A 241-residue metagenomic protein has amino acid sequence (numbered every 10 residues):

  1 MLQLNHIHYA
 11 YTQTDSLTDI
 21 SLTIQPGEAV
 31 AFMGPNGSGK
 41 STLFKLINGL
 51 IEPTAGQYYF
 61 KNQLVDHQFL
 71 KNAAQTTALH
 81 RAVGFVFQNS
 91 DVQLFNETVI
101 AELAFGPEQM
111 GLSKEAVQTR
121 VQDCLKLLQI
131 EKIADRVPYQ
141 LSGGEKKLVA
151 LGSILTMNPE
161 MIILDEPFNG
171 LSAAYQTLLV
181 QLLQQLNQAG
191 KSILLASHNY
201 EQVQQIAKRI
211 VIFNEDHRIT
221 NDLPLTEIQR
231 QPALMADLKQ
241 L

Functional and structural regions predicted by a protein language model:
M33-P35: The feature captures the beta-strand-to-loop junction immediately N-terminal to the Walker
N48: Helix-to-loop junction immediately C-terminal to a conserved catalytic motif
G56-Q68, L79: Conserved ABC transporter NBD signature motif
E115-I133: Conserved ABC ATPase "signature" region
V137-L141, E145: Conserved ABC ATPase signature
S197-H198: H-loop/switch region of ABC-family ATPase nucleotide-binding domains
H217-K239: Conserved beta-strand-loop-alpha-helix hinge in the C-terminal portion of ABC ATPase nucleotide-binding domains
